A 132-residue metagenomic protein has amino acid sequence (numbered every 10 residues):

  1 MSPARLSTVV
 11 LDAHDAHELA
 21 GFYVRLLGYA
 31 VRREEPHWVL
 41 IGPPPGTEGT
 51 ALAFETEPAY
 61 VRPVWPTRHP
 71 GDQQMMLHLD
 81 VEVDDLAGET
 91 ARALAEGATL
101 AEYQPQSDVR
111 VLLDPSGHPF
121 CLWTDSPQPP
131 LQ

Functional and structural regions predicted by a protein language model:
S2-L6, Y29-H78, T90-L113, D125-Q132: Vicinal oxygen chelate
P3-E18: Long, hydrophobic N-terminal alpha-helical segment
V10-D12, D80-D84: Short hydrophobic/aromatic beta-strand micro-patches that form the beta-sheet surface supporting nucleotide- or nucleic
E18-L19, L86-A91: Short, conserved charged micro-motifs
E18-L19, V24-R32: N-terminal first-folded block
Y23-V24, A93, G117: Conserved active-site tyrosine of GNAT-family acetyltransferases
D85, D114: Acidic active-site catalytic centers that drive phospho-/nucleotidyl reactions and related ester hydrolyses
